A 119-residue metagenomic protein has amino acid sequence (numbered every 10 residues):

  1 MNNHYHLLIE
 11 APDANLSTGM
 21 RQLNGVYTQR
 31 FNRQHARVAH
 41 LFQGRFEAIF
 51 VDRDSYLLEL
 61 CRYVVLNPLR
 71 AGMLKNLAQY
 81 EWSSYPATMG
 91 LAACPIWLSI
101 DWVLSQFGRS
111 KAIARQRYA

Functional and structural regions predicted by a protein language model:
M1-N2, E10-A119: Short Pro-Cys-Gly-centered "Cys-loop" motif that presents a nucleophilic cysteine in a tight turn
